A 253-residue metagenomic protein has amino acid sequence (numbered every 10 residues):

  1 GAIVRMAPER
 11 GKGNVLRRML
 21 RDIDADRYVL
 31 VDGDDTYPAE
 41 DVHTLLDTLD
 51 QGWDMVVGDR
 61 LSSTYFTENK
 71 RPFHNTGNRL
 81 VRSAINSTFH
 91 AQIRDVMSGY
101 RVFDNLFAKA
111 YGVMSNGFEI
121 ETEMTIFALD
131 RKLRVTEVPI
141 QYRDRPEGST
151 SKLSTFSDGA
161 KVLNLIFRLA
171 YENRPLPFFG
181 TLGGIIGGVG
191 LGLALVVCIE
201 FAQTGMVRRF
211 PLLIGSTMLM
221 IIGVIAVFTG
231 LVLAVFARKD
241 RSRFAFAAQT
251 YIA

Functional and structural regions predicted by a protein language model:
G1-R5: Acidic donor-binding segment of Leloir-type glycosyltransferases
M6-I23, R27-L30, A39-F118, T122 (+2 more regions): Acceptor/aglycone-binding surface of glycosyltransferases and processive sugar-polymer synthases
V31-D32, P139: Short beta-strand segments
D35-Y37: Acidic metal-phosphate-binding loop of nucleotide-sugar-dependent transferases
M114-A253: Hydrophobic helical membrane-anchoring modules
